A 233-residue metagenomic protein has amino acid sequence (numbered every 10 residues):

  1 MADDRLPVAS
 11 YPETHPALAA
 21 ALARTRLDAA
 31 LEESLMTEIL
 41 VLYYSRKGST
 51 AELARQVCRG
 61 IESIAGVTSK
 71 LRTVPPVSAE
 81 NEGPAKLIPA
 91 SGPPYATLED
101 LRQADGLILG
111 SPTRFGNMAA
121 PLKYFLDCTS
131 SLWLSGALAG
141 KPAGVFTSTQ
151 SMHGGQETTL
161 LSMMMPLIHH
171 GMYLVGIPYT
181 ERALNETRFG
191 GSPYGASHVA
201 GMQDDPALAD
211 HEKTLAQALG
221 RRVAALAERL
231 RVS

Functional and structural regions predicted by a protein language model:
R5-P7: Short polybasic linear motifs
L18-L22: Compositionally biased low-complexity segments, especially N-terminal hydrophobic helices that form the hydrophobic
L31-A137, V199-S233: N-terminal beta1-alpha1-beta2 submodule of the flavodoxin-like/Rossmannoid cofactor-binding fold
V74-A79, G171-Q203: Mobile beta-alpha loop/short-helix "lid" or hinge segments that flank ligand
P142-R188: Short, glycine-/small-residue-rich phosphate/pyrophosphate-handling segment
